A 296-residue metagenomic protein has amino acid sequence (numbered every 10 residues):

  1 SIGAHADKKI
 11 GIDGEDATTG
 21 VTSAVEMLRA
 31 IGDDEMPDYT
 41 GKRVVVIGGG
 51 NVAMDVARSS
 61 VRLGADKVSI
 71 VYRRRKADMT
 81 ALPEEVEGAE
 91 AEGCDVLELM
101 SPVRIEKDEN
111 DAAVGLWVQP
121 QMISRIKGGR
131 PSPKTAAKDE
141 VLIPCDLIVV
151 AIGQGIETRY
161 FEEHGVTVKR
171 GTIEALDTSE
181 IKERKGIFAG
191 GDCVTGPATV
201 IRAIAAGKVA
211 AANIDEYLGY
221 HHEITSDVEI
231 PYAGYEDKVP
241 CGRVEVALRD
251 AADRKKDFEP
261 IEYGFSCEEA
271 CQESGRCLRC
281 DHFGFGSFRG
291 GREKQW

Functional and structural regions predicted by a protein language model:
S1-A30, G275, R279-S287, E293-W296: Glycine/serine-rich phosphate-binding loop and adjoining beta1-alpha1 elements at the start of nucleotide-handling
S1-G3, V45-I47, P144-G153, A270: Short hydrophobic core segments
E15-A24, A30, A81-D108, G115-Q121 (+1 more regions): N-terminal glycine-rich dinucleotide-binding loop that anchors FAD/FMN and/or NAD(P) in oxidoreductases
A17-G41, I126-P197, K238: FAD-site-proximal beta/loop scaffold in flavoenzymes
E35-D66: Rossmann-like NAD(P)H-binding beta-loop-alpha module
V56, G190-I224: A conserved FAD-binding loop/helix module that cradles the flavin
A57-R104, H222-Y235: Rossmann-like dinucleotide-binding cores of NAD(P)H-dependent redox enzymes
G88, S101-D108, A112-A113, S124 (+2 more regions): Mid-to-C-terminal Rossmann-like scaffold of FAD/NAD(P)H-dependent oxidoreductases
